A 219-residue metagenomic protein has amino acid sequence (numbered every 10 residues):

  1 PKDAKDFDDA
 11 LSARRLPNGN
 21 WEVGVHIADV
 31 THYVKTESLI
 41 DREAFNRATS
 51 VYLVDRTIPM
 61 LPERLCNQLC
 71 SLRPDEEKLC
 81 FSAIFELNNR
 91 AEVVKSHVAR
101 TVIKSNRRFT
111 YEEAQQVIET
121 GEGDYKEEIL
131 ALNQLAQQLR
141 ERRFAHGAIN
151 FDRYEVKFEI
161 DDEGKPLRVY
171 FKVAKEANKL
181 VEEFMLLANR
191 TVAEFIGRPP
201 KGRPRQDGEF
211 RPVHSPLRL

Functional and structural regions predicted by a protein language model:
P1-L219: Electropositive polyanion-binding surfaces
